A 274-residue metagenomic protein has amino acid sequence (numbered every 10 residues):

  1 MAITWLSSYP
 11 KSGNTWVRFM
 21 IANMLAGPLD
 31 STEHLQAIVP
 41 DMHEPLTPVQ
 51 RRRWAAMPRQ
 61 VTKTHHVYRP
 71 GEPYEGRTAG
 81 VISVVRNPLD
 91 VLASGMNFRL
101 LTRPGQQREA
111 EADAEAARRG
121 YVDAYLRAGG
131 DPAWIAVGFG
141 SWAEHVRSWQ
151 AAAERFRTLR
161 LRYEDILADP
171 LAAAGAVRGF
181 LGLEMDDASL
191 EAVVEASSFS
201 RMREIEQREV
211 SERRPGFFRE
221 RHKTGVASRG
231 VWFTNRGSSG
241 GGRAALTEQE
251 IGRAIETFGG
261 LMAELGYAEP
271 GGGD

Functional and structural regions predicted by a protein language model:
M1-L161, A227-D274: PAPS-dependent sulfotransferase catalytic domain
N14-G27, R160-M185, V193, R201-E204: PAPS/PAP-binding and catalytic site of the sulfotransferase fold
T32-L35, Q107-A128, M185, S189-P215: Acidic, glycine-rich loop-and-strand cores that form catalytic or ligand-binding grooves in diverse globular domains
L89-L92, L167, A174-G175, E191 (+1 more regions): Generic structural signal for individual residues within well-ordered alpha-helical segments across diverse proteins
V194-I251: PAPS-dependent sulfotransferase catalytic core
